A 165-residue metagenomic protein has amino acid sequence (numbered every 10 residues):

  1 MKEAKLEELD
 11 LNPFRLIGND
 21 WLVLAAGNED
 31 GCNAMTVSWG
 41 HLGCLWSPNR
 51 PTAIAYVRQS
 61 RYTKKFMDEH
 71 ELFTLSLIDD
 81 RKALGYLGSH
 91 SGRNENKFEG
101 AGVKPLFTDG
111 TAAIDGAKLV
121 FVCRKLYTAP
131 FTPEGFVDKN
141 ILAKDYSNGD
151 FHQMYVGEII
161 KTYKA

Functional and structural regions predicted by a protein language model:
M1-A165: Active-site-proximal mixed secondary-structure blocks
